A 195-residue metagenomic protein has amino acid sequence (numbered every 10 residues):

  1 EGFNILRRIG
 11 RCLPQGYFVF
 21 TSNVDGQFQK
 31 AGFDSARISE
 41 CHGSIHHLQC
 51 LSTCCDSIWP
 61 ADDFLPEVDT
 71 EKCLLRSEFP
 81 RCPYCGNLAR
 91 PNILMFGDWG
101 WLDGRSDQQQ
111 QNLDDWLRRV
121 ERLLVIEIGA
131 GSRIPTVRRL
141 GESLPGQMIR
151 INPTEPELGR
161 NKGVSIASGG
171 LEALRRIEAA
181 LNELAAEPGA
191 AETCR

Functional and structural regions predicted by a protein language model:
E1-R195: Conserved catalytic alpha/beta core of Sir2/sirtuin-type deacylases, generalized to analogous enzyme cores that bind
